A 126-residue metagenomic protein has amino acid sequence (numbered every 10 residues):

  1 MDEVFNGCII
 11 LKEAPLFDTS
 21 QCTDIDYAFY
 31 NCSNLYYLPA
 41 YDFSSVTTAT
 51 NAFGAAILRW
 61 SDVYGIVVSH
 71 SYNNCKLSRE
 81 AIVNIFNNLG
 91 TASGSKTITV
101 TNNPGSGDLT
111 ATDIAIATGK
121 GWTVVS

Functional and structural regions predicted by a protein language model:
M1, I25, T48-A49: Hydrophobic face of beta-strands forming the core of extended beta-sheets/solenoids, especially the left-handed
M1-G7: Short intrinsically disordered, low-complexity coil segments enriched in acidic
C8-T23, S33-T47, I57-N87, V100-G105 (+1 more regions): Structural signature of tandem-repeat unit edges
A52: Long C-terminal interaction/binding lobes of large macromolecular proteins
S106-S126: Extracellular/surface-exposed low-complexity segments
